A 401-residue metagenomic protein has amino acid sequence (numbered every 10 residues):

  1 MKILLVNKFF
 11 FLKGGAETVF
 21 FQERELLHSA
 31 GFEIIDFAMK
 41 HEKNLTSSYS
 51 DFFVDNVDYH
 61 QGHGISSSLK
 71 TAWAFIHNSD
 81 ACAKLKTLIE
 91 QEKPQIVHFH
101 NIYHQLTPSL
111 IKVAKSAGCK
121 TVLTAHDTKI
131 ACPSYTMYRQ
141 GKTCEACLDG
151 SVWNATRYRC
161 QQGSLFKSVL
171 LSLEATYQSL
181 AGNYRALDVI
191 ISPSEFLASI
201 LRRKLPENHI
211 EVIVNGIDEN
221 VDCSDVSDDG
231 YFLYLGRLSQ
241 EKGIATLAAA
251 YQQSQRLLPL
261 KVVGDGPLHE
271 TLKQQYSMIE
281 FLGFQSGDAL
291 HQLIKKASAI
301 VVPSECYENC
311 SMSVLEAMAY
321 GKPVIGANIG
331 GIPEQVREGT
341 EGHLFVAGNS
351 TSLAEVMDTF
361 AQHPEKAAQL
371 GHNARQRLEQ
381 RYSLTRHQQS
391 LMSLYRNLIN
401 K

Functional and structural regions predicted by a protein language model:
M1-N44, E90-E92, L110, A114-K120 (+1 more regions): N-terminal subdomain of nucleotide-sugar transferases
I191, I217, S224-K242, A248-Q252: Conserved donor-binding/catalytic core segment of Leloir-type glycosyltransferases
F196, G216: Carbohydrate-associated surface elements
E270-H291: Nucleotide-activated donor-binding/catalytic signature segment of Leloir-type glycosyltransferases, i.e., the conserved
G283, E338-G339, H343-S350, T359-E365: Conserved acidic donor-binding segment of nucleotide-sugar-dependent glycosyltransferases
V314, I329-G339, H343-L344: Short acidic/histidine- and often glycine-rich active-site loop of Leloir-type glycosyltransferases that engages
P323-G326: Short hydrophobic beta-strand element within catalytic cores of glycosyltransferases and related nucleotide-activated
S352, T359, K366-R381, H387-S393 (+1 more regions): A short, well-ordered alpha-helix in the C-terminal region of glycosyltransferases
